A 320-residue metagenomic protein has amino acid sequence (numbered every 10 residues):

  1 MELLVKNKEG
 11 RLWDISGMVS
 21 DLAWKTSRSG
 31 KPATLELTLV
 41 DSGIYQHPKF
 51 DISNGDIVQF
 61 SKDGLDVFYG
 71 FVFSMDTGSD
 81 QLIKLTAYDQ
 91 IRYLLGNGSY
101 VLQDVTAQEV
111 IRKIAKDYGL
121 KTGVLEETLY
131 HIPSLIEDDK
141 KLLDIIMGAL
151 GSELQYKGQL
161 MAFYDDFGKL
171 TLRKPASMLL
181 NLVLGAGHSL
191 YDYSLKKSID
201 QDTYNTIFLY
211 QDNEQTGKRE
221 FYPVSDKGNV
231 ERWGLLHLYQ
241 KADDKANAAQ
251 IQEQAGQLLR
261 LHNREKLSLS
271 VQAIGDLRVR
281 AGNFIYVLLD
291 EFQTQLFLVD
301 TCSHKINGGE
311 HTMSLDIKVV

Functional and structural regions predicted by a protein language model:
M1-E2, D51-D56, Q155-K157, D165-D166 (+2 more regions): A short, compositionally biased
M1-N7, V58, K169-T171, T206-D212 (+1 more regions): Short polybasic amphipathic segments
M1-Y93, V183-K196: Assembly/oligomerization scaffold segments
D21-D51, H188-V320: An acidic/polar, Gly/Ser/Thr-rich interaction patch typically located in mid-to-C-terminal regions of proteins
L37, V72, A87, S99-G123 (+3 more regions): Amphipathic, non-transmembrane alpha-helical segments in extracytoplasmic/periplasmic proteins
K62, K174, L289-E291: Conserved "cap/hinge" positions at secondary-structure junctions
L82-I83, D89-Q90, E126-L195: Short beta-strand-centered interaction patches in the first periplasmic/extracellular domains of large envelope
L82-S99, E310-V320: Short solvent-exposed strand/turn elements
